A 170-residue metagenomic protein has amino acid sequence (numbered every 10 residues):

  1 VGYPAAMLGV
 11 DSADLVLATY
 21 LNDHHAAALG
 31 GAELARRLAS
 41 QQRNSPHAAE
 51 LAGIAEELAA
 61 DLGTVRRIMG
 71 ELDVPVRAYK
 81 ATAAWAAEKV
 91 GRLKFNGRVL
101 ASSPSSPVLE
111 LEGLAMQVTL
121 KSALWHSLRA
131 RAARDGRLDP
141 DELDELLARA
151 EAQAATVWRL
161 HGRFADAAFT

Functional and structural regions predicted by a protein language model:
Y3-M7: Short, positively charged and aromatic/hydrophobic N-terminal segments
S12-R43, P107-A132: Alpha-helical bundle segments that constitute or directly flank the non-heme di-iron/ferroxidase center
V16-H24, S45-R67, P107-L114, D139-A150: Alpha-helical scaffold segments that form or flank carboxylate-/histidine-based iron centers
L29-A32, R36, A59, G63-R66 (+2 more regions): Structural signal for well-ordered, non-membrane alpha-helices
Q41, E71, A78, R134 (+1 more regions): Heptad-repeat coiled-coil alpha-helices
D61-T64, I68-E71, E88-R92, N96 (+1 more regions): Amphipathic alpha-helical interaction surfaces
L72-P104: Carboxylate-rich helix-loop segments that flank metal/cofactor sites and access channels in metalloenzymes
A115-T170: Preference for long, well-ordered alpha-helical segments
